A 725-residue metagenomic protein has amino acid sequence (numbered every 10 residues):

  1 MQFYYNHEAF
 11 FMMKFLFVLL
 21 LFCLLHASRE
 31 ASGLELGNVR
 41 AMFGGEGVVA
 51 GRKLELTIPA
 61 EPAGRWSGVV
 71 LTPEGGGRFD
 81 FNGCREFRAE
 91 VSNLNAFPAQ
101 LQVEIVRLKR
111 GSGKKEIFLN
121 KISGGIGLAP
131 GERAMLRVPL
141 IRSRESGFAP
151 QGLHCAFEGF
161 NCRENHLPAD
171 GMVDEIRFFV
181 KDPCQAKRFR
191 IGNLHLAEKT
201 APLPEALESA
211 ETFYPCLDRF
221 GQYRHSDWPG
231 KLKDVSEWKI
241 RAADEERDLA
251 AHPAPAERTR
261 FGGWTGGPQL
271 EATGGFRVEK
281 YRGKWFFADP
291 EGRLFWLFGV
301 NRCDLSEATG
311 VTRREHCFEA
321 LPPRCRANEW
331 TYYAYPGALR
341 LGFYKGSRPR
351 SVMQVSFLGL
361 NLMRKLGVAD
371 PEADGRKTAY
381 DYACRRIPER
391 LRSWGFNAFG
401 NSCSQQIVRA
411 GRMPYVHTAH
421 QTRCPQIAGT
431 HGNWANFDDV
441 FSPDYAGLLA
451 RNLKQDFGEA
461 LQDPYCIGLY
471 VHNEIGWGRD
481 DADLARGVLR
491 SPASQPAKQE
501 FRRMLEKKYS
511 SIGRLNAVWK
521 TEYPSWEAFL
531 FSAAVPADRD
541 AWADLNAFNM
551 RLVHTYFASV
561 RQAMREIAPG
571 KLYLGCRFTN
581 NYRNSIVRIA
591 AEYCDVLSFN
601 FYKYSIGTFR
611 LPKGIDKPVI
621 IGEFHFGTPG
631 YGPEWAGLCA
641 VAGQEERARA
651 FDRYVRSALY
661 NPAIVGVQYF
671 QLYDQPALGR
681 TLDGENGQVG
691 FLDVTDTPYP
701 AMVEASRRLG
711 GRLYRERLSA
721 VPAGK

Functional and structural regions predicted by a protein language model:
V48-G68: Short carbohydrate-recognition loop motifs
E61-E164, Q185-K187: Extracellular ligand-binding interfaces
F220-R409, Q426-Y465, D538, A543-M550: Active-site-adjacent substrate/metal-binding segments within catalytic domains of carbohydrate-active enzymes
S351-R364, I427-D438, F531-N546, T579 (+2 more regions): Active-site clefts of carbohydrate-active enzymes
G400, P464-G468, H472-E474, Y631 (+1 more regions): Substrate-binding cleft of secreted/luminal carbohydrate-active enzymes
N452-V488, Y509-M550, L574, I664-Q671: Active-site groove signature of glycoside hydrolases
A485-E500, F670-K725: Aromatic-rich peripheral "rim/lid" segments of glycoside hydrolase catalytic domains that contact and position glycan
A547-G637, D652-R656: Glycoside hydrolase catalytic-domain groove-lining segments
